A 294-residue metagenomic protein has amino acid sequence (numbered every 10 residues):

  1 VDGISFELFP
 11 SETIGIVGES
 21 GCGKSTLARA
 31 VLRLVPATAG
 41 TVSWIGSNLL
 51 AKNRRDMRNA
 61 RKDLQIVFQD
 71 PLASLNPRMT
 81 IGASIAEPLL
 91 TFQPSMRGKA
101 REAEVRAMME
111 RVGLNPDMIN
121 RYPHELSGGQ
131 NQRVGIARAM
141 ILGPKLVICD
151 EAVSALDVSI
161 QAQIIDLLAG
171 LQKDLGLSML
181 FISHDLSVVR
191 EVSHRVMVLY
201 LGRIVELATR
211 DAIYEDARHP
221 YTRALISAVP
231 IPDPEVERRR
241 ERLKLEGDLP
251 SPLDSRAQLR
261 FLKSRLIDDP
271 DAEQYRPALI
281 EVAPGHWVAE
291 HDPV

Functional and structural regions predicted by a protein language model:
E19, A37, K145, A152 (+2 more regions): P-loop NTP-binding/switch modules centered on Walker-like glycine-rich loops
L32: Helix-to-loop junction immediately C-terminal to a conserved catalytic motif
G40-N48, A60: Conserved ABC transporter NBD signature motif
N48, K99-D117, I226-S227: Conserved ABC ATPase "signature" region
I85, I136, I148, I164: Hydrophobic anchor residue at the start of the ABC signature
Y122-L126, Q130: Conserved ABC ATPase signature
T209-V294: Short catalytic/signature loops enriched in Gly
